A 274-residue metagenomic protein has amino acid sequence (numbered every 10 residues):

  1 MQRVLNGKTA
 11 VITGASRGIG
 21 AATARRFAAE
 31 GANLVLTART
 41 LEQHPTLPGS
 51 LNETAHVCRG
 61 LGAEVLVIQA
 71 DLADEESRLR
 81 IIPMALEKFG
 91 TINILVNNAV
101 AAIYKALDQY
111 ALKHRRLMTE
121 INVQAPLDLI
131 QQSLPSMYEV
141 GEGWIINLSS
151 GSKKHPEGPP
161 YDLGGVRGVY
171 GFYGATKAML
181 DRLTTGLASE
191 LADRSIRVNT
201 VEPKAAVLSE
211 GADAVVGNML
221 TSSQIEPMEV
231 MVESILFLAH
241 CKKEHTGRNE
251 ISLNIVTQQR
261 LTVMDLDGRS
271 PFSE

Functional and structural regions predicted by a protein language model:
K8, A63-E64, T91-I92, M137-S152 (+3 more regions): Active-site loop of short-chain dehydrogenase/reductase
T9, S16-R17: Conserved glycine-rich cofactor-binding loop
E30-E53: Conserved glycine-rich Rossmann-like NAD(P)H-binding loop of the short-chain dehydrogenase/reductase
A106-L107, H114-R116: Substrate-binding pocket helix/loop in short-chain dehydrogenase/reductase
I130-Q131, T185: A short, exposed helix-loop element centered on a Lys and neighboring polar residues
I146-D193, A205-V207: Catalytic loop of short-chain dehydrogenase/reductase
A178, T200, N218-E274: C-terminal helical subdomain
